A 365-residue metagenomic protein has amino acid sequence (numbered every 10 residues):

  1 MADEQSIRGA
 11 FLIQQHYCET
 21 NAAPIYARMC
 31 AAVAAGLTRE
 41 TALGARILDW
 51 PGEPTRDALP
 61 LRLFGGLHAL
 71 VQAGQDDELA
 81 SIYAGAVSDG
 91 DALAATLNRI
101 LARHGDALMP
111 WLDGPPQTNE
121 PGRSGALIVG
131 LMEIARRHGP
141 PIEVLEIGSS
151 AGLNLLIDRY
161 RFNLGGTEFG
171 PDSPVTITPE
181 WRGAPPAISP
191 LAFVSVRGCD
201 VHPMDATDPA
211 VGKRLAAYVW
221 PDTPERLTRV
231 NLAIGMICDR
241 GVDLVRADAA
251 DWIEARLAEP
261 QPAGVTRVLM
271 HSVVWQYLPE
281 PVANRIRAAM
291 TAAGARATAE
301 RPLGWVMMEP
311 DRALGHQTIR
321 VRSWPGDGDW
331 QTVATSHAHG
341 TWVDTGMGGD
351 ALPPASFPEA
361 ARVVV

Functional and structural regions predicted by a protein language model:
M1-D106, P110-Q117, P121, G125-L127 (+1 more regions): A short N-terminal interaction module
D49, E53-T55, L70-S88, A92-A102 (+4 more regions): Class I S-adenosyl-L-methionine-dependent methyltransferase module
A151-L156, Q276-P279, L314-H316: Short catalytic/ligand-binding loop motif for oxyanion handling, primarily in non-cytosolic enzymes, centered on
V211, Y218-W220, P224-T228, V242 (+1 more regions): Domain-level detector for long C-terminal conserved domains
A247-W252: Conserved SAM/SAH-binding loop
E254-V268: A short acidic, Gly/Pro-enriched loop at the edge of an enzyme's catalytic core that lines a small-molecule cofactor
R267-E280: A short SAM/SAH-binding and catalytic strip from SAM-dependent methyltransferases
L278-M290: A short, conserved alpha-helix within the catalytic core of class I
